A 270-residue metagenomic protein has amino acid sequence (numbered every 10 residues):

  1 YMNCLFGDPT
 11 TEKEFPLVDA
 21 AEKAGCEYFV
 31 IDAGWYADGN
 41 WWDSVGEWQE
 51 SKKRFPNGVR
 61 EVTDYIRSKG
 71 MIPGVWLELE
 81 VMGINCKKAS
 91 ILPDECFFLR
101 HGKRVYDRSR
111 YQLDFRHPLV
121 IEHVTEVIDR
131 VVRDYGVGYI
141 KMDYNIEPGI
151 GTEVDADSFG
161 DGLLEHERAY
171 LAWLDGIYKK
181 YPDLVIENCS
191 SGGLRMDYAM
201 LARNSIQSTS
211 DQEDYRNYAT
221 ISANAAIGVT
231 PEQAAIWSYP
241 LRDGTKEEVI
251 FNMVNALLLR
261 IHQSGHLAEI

Functional and structural regions predicted by a protein language model:
Y1, F29-I31, P73-L77, I140-M142 (+2 more regions): Hydrophobic faces of well-ordered beta-strands that scaffold small-molecule active sites in alpha/beta enzyme cores
N3-P9, S51-K53, I72-G74, L79-D134 (+1 more regions): Active-site-adjacent "subsite" loops/lids of carbohydrate-active enzymes
C4-D8, Y36-W41, E80-C86, E147-G151 (+3 more regions): Flexible loop/turn segments at secondary-structure boundaries
K13-Y36, D134: Catalytic domains of carbohydrate-active enzymes, especially glycoside hydrolases
Y36-A89, K179, D183: Acidic/aromatic-lined carbohydrate-recognition and catalytic surfaces of CAZymes acting on diverse glycans
A37, S51, D64-S68, L119-I206 (+1 more regions): Active-site and adjacent substrate-binding regions of carbohydrate-active enzymes
W42-P56, E95-R100, R110, V154-H166: Glycine-rich tight-turn/loop motif centered on a GG-T
Y170-I270: Active-site-proximal substrate-binding groove within the catalytic cores of carbohydrate-active enzymes
